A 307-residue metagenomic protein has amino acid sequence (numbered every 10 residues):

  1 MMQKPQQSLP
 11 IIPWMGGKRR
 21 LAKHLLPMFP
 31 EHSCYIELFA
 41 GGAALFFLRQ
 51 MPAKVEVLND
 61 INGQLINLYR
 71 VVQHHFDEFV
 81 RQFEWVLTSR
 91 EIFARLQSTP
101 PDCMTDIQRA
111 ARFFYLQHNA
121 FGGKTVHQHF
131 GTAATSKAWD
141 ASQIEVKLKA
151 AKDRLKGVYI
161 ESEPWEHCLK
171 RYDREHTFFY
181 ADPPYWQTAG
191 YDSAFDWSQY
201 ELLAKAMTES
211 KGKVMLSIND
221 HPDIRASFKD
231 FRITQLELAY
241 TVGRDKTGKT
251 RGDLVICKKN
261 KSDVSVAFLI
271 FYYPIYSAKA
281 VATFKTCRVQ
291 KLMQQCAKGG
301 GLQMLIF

Functional and structural regions predicted by a protein language model:
M2-L21, M28, A43, H75-D192 (+4 more regions): SAM-dependent nucleic-acid methyltransferase catalytic core
C34-Q97: SAM cofactor-binding core of SAM-dependent methyltransferases, primarily the Rossmann-like beta-alpha-beta module
L48-P52, K170-R174, P222-D230: Short loop/helix-cap segments at secondary-structure boundaries that form the rim of catalytic
V57-D60, Y180, R232-L238: Short hydrophobic/aromatic-enriched beta-strand-loop microsegments
D196-F271: Long, positively charged, glycine-interspersed low-complexity recognition regions
D263-A267, A278-A282, V289, A297: Acidic, Ala/Val/Gly-enriched low-complexity intrinsically disordered segments
F268-Y276, F284, F307: Aromatic (phenylalanine/tyrosine) cluster motif
V289-Q294, L305: Compositionally biased, intrinsically disordered low-complexity segments enriched in Pro/Arg/Gln/His
